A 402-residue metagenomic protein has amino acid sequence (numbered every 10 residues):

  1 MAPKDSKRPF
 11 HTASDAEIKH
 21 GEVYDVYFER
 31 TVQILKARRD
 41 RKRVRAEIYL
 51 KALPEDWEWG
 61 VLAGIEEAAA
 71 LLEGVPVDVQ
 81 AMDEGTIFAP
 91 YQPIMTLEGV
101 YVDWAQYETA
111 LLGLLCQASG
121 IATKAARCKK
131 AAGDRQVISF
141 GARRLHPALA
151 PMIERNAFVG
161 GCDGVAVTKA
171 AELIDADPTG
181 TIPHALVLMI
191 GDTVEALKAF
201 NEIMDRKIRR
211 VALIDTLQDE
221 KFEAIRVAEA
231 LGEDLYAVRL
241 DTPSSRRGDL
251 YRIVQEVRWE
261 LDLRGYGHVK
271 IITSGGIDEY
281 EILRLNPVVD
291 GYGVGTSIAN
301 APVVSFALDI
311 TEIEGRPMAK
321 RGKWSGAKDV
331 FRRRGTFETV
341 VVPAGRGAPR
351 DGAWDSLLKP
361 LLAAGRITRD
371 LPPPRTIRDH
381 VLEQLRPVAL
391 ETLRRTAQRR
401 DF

Functional and structural regions predicted by a protein language model:
M1-V102: Flexible, solvent-exposed loop/hinge segments and secondary-structure transition points
A2-E22, T86-F88, M95-R264, E279-Y280 (+1 more regions): Buried, small/hydrophobic-residue-enriched core segments of structured protein domains
A2-E29, R38-D40, D56-W57, A69 (+2 more regions): Gly/Ser/Thr/Ala-enriched C-terminal appendages of enzymes
Y49-K51, Q80, I138-G141, L213 (+2 more regions): Residues in well-ordered beta-strands of folded domains
Q92-D103, P360, A364-D370: Short hydrophobic beta/alpha edge segments that flank linear recognition/processing sites
F140, T181, S274, V294-G295: Generic beta-sheet signal
